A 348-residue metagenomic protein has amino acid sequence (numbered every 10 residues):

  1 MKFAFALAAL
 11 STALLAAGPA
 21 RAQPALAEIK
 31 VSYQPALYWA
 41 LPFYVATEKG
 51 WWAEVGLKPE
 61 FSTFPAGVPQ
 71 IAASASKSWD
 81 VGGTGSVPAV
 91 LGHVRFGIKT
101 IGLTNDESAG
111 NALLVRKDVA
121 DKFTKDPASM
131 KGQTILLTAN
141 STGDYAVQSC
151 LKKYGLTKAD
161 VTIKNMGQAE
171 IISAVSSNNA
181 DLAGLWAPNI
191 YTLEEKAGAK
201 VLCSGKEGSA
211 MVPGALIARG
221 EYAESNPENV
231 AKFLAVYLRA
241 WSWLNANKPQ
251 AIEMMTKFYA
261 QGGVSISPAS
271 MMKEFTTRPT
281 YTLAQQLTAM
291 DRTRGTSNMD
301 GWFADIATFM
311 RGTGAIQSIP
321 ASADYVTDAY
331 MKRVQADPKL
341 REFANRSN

Functional and structural regions predicted by a protein language model:
A4-A16: Bacterial N-terminal signal peptides
G18-A22: Sec/Tat signal peptide C-region and signal peptidase I cleavage site
Q23-G167, D181-A187, C203-S204, A210: Short, glycine-/small- and polar/acidic-enriched structural segments that line small-molecule recognition paths
K49-G50, A72, S76, V90 (+10 more regions): Solvent-exposed, polar/charged alpha-helical surfaces in well-ordered, non-transmembrane soluble domains, broadly
V119, E170-P268: Pocket-lining segment of extracytoplasmic ligand-binding domains
S225-Q317: Secondary-structure end/capping motifs
W302-N348: Conserved C-terminal helix/tail region of periplasmic/extracytoplasmic solute-binding proteins
